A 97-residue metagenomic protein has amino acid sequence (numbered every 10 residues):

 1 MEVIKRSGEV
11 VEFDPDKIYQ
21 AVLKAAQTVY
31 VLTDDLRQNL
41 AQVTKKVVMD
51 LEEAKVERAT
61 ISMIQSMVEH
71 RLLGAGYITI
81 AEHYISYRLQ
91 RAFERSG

Functional and structural regions predicted by a protein language model:
M1-G97: Long, C-terminal-biased catalytic regions of enzyme "large/alpha" subunits
